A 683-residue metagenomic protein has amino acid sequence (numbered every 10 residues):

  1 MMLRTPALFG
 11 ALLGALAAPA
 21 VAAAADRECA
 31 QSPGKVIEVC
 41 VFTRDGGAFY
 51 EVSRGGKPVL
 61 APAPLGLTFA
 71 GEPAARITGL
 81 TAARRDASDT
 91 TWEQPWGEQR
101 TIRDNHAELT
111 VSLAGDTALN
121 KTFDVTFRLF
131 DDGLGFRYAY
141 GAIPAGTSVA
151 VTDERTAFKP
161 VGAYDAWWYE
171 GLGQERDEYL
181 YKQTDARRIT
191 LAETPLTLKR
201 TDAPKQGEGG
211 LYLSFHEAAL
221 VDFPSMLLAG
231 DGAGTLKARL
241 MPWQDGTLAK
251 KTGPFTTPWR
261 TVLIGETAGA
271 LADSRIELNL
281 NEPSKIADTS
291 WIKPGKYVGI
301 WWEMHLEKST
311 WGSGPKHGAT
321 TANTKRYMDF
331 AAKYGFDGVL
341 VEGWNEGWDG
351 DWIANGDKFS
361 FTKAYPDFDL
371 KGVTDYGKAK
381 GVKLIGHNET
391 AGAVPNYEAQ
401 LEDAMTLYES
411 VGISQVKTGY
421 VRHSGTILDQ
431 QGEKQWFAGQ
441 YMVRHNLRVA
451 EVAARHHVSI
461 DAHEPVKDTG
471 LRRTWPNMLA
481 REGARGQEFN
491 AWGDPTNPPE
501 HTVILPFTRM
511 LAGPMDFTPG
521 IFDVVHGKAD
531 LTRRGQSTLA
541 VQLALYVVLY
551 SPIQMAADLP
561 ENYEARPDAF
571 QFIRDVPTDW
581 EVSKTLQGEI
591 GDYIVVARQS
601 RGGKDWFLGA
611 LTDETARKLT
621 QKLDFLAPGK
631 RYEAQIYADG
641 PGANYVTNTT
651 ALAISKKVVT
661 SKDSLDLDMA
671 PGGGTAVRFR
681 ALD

Functional and structural regions predicted by a protein language model:
M2-V21: Gram-negative bacterial Sec-dependent N-terminal signal peptides
A25-I286: N-terminal accessory beta-strand-rich subdomains and adjacent acidic, glycine-rich linkers that precede catalytic cores
V111, D558-F607, G642-T650: Glycan-recognition and catalytic regions of carbohydrate-active enzymes
Y138, A331, I460, V548 (+1 more regions): Conserved, mostly hydrophobic/aromatic
T252-Y334, G338: An acidic-aromatic substrate-binding cleft motif
G343-A529, R533-R534: Aromatic- and carboxylate-enriched substrate-binding clefts and catalytic-loop regions of carbohydrate-active enzymes
I590-E633, A676-R678: Carbohydrate-binding surface patches
K656-D683: C-terminal beta-strand-rich structural cap/linker in extracellular carbohydrate-active enzymes
